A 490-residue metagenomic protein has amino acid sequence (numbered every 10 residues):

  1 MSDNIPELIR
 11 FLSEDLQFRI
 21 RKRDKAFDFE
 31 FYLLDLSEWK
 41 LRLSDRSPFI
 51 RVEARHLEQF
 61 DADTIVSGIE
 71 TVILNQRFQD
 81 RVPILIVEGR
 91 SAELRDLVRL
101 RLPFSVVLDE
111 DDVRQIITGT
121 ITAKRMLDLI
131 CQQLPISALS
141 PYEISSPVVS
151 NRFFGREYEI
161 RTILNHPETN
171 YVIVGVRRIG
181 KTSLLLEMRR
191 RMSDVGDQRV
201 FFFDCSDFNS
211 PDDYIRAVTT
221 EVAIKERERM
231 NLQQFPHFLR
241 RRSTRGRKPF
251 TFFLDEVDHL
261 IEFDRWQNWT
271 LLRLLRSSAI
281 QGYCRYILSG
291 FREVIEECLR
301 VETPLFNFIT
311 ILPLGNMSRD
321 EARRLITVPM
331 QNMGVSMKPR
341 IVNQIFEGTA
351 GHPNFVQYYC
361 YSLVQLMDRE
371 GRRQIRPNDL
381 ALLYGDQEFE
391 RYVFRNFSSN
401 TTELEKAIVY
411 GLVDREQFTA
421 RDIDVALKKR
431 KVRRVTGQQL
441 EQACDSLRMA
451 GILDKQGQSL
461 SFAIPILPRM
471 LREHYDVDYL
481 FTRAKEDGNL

Functional and structural regions predicted by a protein language model:
M1-E38: Acidic-basic catalytic patches of nuclease active cores, encompassing PD-(D/E)XK and other metal-cofactor nuclease
D63-N75, V98-L100, P236-E293, L299-P304 (+1 more regions): Conserved Walker B catalytic segment
L129-G155: Conserved adenine-nucleotide phosphate-binding loops and their immediately adjacent elements
V148-E157, R190, S336-P339, E347 (+2 more regions): Winged-helix-like regulatory helical subdomains adjacent to P-loop NTPase cores
T169, I173-F201: P-loop NTPase Walker A phosphate-binding motif
D197-R229: Conserved NTP-binding/hydrolysis module of P-loop NTPases
A223-R227, I295-E347, R369-G371: Helix-loop-helix "sensor" segment of P-loop NTPases
I466-L490: Short, amphipathic alpha-helical interaction segments positioned at domain boundaries
